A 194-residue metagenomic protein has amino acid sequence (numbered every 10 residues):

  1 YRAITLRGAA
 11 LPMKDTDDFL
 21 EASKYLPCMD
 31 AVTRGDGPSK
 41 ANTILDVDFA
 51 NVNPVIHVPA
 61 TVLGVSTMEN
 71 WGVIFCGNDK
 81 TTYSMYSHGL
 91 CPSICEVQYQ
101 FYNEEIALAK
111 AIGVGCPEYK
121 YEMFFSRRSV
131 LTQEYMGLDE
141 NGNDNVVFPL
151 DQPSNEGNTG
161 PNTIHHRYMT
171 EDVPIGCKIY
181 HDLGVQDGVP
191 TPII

Functional and structural regions predicted by a protein language model:
Y1-T82: Rossmann-fold dinucleotide-binding core
G77-T81, P92-I194: NAD(P)-dependent Rossmann-like dehydrogenase/reductase catalytic/cofactor-binding core
Y86-L90: Long, compositionally biased stretches enriched for glycine and/or charged residues
